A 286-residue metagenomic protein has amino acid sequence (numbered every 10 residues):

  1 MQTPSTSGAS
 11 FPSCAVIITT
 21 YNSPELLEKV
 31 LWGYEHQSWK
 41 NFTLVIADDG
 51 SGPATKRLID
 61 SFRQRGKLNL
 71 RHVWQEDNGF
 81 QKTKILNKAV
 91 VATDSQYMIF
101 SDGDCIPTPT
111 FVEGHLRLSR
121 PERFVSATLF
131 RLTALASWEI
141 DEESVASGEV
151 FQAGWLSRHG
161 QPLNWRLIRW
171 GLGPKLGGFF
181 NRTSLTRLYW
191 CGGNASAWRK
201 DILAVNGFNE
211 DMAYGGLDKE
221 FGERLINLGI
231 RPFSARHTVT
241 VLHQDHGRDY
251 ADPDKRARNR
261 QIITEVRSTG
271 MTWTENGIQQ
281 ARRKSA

Functional and structural regions predicted by a protein language model:
P12-A15, T43, E220: Cell-envelope/extracellular polymer assembly enzymes that use nucleotide-activated donors
W32-N41: Short, acidic, metal-binding catalytic loop of nucleotide-sugar glycosyltransferases
G33, D48-L58, C105: A conserved acidic beta->alpha catalytic loop
N41-S51, R71-Q75: Short beta-strand/loop segment that forms part of the nucleotide-sugar
E76-T93, T110: Glycine-rich, basic loop-to-helix element that forms the pyrophosphate-binding segment of sugar-nucleotide handling
M98: Short aromatic/hydrophobic "clamp" motif used to bind/position activated sugar donors
T110-H159: Conserved donor NDP-sugar-binding/catalytic core segment of glycosyltransferases
G193, Y214-F221: Acidic donor-binding loop at a coil-to-helix junction in glycosyltransferase catalytic cores that engages
